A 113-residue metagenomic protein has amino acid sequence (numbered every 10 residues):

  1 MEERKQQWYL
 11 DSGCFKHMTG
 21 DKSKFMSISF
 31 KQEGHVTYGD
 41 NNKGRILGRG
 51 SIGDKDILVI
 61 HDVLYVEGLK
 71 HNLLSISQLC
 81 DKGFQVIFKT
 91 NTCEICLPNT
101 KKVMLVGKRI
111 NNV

Functional and structural regions predicted by a protein language model:
M1-F30, G34-Y38, H61-S75: Aspartyl protease active-site motif detector
M18, G44-L47: Short active-site-adjacent helix-start/loop capping segments
N41: NAD-dependent ADP-ribosyltransferases
L47-V113: Aspartic protease core domain of the pepsin/retropepsin superfamily
